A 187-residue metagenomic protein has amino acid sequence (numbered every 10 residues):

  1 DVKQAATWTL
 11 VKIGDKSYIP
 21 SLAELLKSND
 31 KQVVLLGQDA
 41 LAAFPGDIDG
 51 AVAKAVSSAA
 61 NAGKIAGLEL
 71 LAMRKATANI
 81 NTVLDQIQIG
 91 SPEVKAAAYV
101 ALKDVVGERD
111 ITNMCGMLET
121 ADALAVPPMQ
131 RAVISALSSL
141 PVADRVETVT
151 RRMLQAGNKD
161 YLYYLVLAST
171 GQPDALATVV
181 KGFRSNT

Functional and structural regions predicted by a protein language model:
K3-D15, E24, Q32-G46, A51-K54 (+7 more regions): Structural detector for internal amphipathic alpha-helices that build alpha-solenoid repeat scaffolds
A6, A143, T150-L154: Extended interaction regions within the primary functional domain
S17, T187: Conserved functional loop/turn residues at catalytic and ligand-binding sites
Y18, M114-C115, R145-V149: HEAT/HEAT-like alpha-solenoid repeats
G46-G50, R145-T150: Repeat-mediated protein-protein interaction surfaces in helical alpha-solenoids
